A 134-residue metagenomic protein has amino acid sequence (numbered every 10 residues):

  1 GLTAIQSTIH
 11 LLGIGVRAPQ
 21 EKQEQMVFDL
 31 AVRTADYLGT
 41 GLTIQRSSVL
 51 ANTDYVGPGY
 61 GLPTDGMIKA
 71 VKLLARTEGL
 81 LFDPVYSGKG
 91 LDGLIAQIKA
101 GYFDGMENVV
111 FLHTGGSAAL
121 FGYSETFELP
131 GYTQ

Functional and structural regions predicted by a protein language model:
G1-V49, L112-Q134: Glycine-rich phosphate/pyrophosphate-binding loop at beta-loop-alpha junctions
Q45-G105: Active-site-adjacent helical/loop segments in soluble small-molecule enzymes
N108-V110: Conserved beta-strand elements of the Class I
